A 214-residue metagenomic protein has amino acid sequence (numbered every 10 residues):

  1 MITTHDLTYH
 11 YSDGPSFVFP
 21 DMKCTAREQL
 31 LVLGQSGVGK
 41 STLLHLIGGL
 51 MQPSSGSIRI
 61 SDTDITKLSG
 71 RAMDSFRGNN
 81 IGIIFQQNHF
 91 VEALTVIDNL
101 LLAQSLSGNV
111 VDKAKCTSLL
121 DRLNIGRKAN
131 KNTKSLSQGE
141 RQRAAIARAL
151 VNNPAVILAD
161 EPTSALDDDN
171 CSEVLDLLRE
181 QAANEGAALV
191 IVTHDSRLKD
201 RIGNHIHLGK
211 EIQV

Functional and structural regions predicted by a protein language model:
G48: Helix-to-loop junction immediately C-terminal to a conserved catalytic motif
G56-D64: Conserved ABC transporter NBD signature motif
D64, V111-K128: Conserved ABC ATPase "signature" region
L94-L101: Short coil-to-helix segment of the ABC ATPase nucleotide-binding domain corresponding to the Q-loop/switch region
N132-L136, E140-Q142: Conserved ABC ATPase signature
N153: Conserved catalytic motifs of ABC-family nucleotide-binding domains
I157-D160: Catalytic Walker B motif of ABC-type/P-loop ATPase nucleotide-binding domains
